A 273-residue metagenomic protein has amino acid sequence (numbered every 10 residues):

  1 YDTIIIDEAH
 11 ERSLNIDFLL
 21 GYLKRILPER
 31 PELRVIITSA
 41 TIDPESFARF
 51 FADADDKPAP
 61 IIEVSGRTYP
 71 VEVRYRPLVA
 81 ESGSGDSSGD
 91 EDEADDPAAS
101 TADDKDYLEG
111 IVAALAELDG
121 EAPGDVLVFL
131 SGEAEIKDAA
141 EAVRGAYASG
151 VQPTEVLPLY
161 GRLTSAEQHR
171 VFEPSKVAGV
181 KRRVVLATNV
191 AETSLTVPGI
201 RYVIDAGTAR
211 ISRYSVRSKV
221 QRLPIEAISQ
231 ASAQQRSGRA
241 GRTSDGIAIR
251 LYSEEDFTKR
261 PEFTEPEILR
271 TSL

Functional and structural regions predicted by a protein language model:
Y1-L273: P-loop NTPase motor module signature
